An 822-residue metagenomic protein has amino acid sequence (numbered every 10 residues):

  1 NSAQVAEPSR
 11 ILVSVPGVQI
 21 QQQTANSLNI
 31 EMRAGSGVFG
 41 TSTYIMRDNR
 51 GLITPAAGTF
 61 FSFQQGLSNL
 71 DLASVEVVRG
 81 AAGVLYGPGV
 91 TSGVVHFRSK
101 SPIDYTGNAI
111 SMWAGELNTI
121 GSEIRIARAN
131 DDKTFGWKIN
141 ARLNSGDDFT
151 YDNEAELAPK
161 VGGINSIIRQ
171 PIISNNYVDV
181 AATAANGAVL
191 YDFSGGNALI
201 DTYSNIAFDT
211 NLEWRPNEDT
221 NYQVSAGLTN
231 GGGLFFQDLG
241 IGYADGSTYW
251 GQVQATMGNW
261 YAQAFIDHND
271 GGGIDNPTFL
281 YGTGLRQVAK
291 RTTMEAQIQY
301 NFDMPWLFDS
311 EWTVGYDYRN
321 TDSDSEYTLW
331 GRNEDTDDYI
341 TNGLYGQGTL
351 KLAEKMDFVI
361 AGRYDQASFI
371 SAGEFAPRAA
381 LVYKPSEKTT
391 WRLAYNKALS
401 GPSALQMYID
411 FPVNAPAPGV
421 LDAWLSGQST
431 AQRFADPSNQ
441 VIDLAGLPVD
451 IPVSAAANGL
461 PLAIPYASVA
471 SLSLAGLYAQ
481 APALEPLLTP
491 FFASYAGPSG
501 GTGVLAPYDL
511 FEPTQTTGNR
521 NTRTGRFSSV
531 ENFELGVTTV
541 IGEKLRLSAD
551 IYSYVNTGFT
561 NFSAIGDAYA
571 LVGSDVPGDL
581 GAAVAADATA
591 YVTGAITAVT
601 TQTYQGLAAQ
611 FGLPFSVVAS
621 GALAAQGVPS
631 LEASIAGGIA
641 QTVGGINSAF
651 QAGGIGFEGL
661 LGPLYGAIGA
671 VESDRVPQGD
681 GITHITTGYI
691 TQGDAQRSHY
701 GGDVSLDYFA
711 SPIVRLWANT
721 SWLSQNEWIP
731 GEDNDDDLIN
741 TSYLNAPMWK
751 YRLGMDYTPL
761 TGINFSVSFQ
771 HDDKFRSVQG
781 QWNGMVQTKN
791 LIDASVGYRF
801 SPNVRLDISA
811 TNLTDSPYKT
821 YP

Functional and structural regions predicted by a protein language model:
S9-G51, A73: Extracytoplasmic beta-strand/coil segments of soluble accessory domains associated with Gram-negative outer-membrane
R50-R79: Short acidic/polar hinge/loop motifs at secondary-structure boundaries that mediate gating or recognition
H96, D104-Y105, S111-W113, R125-A244: Periplasmic-side early beta-strands and strand-to-turn transitions of outer-membrane beta-barrels
A127-F135, N301, L393, D707-S721 (+1 more regions): Conserved C-terminal beta-signal and adjacent last beta-strands/turns of outer-membrane beta-barrel proteins
T134-W137, D219-V224, G258-A264, L307-W312 (+6 more regions): Repeated loop/turn-to-beta-strand initiation elements of outer-membrane beta-barrel proteins
R215-N221, S225-G227, S247-S371, R715-W717: Face-selective signature of the C-terminal outer-membrane beta-barrel domain
I241-G246, T256-G258, V288-R291, A398-S548 (+5 more regions): Outer-membrane beta-barrel signature, preferentially recognizing the C-terminal barrel domain of Gram-negative
K351-K355, V540, K544-Q779: Gram-negative outer-membrane beta-barrel transporters
